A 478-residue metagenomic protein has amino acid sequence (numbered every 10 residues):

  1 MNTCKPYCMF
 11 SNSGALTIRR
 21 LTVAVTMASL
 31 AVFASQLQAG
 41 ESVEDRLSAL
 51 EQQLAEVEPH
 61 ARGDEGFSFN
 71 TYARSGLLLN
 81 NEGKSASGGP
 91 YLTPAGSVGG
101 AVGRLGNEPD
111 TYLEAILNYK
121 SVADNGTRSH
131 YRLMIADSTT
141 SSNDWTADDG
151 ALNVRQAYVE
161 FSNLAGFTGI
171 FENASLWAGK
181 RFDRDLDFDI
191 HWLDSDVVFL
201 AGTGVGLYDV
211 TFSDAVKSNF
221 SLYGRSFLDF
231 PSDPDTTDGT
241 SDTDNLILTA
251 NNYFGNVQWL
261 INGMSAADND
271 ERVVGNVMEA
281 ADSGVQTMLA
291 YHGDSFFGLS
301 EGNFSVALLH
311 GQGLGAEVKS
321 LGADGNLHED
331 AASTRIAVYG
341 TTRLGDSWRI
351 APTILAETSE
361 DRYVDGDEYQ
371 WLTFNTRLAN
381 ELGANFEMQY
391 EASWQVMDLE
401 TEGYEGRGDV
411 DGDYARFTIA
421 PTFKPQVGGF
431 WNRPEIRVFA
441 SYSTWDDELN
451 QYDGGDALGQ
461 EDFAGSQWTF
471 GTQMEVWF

Functional and structural regions predicted by a protein language model:
M1-R62: Cleavable N-terminal export/targeting peptides
G40-E172, V210-S213, F220, N251 (+3 more regions): Beta-barrel outer-membrane channel/assembly domains of diderm bacteria
P59, A101-N107, W145-A147, L193-S195 (+9 more regions): Outer-membrane beta-barrel proteins
L77-S85, A123, D137-N143, A165-F167 (+12 more regions): Gram-negative outer-membrane beta-barrel proteins
L113, N153-R155, A174, A201-T203 (+6 more regions): Residues that flank catalytic or metal-binding motifs in active/ligand-binding sites
I170-T249: Internal, well-ordered domain-core segments that constitute the primary functional module of diverse proteins
A215-N219, N251-F423, W468, V476: Detector for outer-membrane/organellar transmembrane beta-barrel domains, recognizing the amphipathic beta-strand
Q426-R437: C-terminal closing repeat unit and adjoining cap/tail of repeat-based domains
